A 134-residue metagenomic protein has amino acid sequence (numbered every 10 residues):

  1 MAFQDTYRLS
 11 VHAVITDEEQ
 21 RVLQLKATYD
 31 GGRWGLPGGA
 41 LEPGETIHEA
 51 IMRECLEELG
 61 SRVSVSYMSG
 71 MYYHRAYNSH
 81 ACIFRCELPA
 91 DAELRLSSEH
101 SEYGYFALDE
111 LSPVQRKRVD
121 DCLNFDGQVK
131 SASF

Functional and structural regions predicted by a protein language model:
M1-V22: Conserved N-terminal beta-strand and adjoining loop/helix that marks the start of the Nudix/MutT-like hydrolase domain
D5-Y7, G32, S64, N78-H80: Residue-level preference for beta-strand/loop junctions
V11-A13, I51, F84-C86: A structural signal for short, well-ordered beta-strand segments
I15-T16, Q24, C86, Y105: Conserved hydrophobic "DFG−1" position in protein kinase catalytic cores
D17, R21-E57: Conserved Nudix-box catalytic region and its N-terminal flanking loop in Nudix hydrolases and closely related
G31-R33, S98-F134: Nudix hydrolase/Nudix homology domain
S61-G70: A short coil-to-beta-strand element that immediately follows conserved catalytic motifs
Y72-L94, G104, L108, V119-G127: Active-site-adjacent beta-strand/loop module that shapes the phosphate/pyrophosphate-binding cleft
